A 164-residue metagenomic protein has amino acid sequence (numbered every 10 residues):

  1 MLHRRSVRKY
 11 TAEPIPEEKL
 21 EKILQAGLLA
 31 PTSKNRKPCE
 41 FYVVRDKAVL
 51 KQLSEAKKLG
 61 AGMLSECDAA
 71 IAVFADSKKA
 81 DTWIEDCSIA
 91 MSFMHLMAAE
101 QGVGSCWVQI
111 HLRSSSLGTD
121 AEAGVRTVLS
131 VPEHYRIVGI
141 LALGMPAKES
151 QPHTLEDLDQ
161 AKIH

Functional and structural regions predicted by a protein language model:
M1-H164: Acidic, surface-exposed loops and disordered segments
